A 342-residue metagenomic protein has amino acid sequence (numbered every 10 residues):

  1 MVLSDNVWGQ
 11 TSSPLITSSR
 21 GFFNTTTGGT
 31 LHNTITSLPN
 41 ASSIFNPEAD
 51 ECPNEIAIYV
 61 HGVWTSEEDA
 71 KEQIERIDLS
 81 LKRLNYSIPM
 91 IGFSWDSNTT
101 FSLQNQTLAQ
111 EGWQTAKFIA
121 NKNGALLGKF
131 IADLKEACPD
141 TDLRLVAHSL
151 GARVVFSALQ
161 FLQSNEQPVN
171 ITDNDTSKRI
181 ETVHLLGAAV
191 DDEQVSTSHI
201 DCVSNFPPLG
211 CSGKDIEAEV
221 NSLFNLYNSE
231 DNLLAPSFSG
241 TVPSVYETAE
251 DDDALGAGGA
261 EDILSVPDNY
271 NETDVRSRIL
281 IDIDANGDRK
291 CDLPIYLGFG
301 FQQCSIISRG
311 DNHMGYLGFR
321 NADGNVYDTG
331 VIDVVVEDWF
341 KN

Functional and structural regions predicted by a protein language model:
M1-G9: Sec-dependent, cleavable N-terminal signal peptides
W8-D50, V63-E67, K71-T141, Q160-N342: Lipolytic serine-hydrolase domain surface
I58-G62, H148-S149, G187: The conserved beta1-alpha1 loop
L127, V146-A147, G151, V155: Gly/Ala-rich beta-loop-alpha elbow adjacent to hydrolase catalytic centers
